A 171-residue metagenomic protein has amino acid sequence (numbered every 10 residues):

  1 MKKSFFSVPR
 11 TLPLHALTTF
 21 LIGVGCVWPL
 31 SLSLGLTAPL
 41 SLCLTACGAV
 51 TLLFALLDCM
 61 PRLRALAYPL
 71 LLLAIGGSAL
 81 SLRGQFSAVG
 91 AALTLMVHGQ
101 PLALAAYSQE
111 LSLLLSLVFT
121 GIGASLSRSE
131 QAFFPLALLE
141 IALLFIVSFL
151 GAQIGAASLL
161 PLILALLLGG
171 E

Functional and structural regions predicted by a protein language model:
M1-E171: Linear, non-domain "peripheral" regions
